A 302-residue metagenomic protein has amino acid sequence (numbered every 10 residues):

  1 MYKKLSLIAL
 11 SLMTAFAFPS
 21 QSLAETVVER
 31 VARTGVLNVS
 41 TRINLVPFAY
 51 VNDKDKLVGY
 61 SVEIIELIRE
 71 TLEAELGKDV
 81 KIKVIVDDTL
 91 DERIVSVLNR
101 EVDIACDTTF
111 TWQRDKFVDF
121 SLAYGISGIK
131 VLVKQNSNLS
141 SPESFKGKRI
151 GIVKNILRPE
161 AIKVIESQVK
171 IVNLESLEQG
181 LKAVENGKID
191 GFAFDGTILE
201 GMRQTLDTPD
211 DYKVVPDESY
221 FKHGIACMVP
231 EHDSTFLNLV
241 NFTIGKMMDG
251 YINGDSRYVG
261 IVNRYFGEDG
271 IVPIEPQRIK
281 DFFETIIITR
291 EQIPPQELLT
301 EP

Functional and structural regions predicted by a protein language model:
L23-K54, L139, E143-G147, T285-P302: Immediate post-signal peptide segment of exported/extracytoplasmic ligand-binding proteins
A24-C106, K116: Extracytoplasmic small-molecule ligand-binding "clamshell" domains of the periplasmic binding protein/Venus flytrap
V28, V62, E66-T71, E143 (+3 more regions): Extended ligand-binding regions for polar small-molecule ligands
A32, E160-L174, D211, V215 (+1 more regions): Ligand-binding clefts/hinges and TM-proximal coupling segments of bilobed small-molecule sensing domains
N38-P47, L57-A74, S127-L177, T197: Bilobed "Venus flytrap"/periplasmic-binding protein-like clamshell domains and structurally analogous long
I43-N44, G125-N136, G196, R203-I244 (+1 more regions): Periplasmic-binding protein-like
E66, G77-S144, E218-Y220, E284-E301: Acidic, polar ligand-binding/catalytic clefts
D91-E92, C106-F117, A161-V164, E178 (+1 more regions): A ligand-binding cleft/hinge motif common to bilobed small-molecule-binding domains
